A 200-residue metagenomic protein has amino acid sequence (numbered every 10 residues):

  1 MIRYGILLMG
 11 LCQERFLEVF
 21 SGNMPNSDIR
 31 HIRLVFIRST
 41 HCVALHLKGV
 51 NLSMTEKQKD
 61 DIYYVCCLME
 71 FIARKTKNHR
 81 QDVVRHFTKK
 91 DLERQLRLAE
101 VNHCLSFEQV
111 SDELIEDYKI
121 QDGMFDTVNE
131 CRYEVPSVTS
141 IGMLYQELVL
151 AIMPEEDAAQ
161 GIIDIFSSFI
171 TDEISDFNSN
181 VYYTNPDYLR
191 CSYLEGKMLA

Functional and structural regions predicted by a protein language model:
L34-S53: Short, Lys/Arg-enriched N-terminal segments with co-localized hydrophobic residues within the first ~10-30 amino acids
M54, I62, C67-E116: N-terminal interaction modules that seed assembly of large macromolecular complexes
K59, R132-M153, D164-I174: A structured, charge-rich N-terminal accessory region that forms the first stable segment of a protein and links
V101-S137, I141: Long, compositionally biased
F166-A200: Glycine-rich, aromatic-bearing surface loops/beta-hairpins
